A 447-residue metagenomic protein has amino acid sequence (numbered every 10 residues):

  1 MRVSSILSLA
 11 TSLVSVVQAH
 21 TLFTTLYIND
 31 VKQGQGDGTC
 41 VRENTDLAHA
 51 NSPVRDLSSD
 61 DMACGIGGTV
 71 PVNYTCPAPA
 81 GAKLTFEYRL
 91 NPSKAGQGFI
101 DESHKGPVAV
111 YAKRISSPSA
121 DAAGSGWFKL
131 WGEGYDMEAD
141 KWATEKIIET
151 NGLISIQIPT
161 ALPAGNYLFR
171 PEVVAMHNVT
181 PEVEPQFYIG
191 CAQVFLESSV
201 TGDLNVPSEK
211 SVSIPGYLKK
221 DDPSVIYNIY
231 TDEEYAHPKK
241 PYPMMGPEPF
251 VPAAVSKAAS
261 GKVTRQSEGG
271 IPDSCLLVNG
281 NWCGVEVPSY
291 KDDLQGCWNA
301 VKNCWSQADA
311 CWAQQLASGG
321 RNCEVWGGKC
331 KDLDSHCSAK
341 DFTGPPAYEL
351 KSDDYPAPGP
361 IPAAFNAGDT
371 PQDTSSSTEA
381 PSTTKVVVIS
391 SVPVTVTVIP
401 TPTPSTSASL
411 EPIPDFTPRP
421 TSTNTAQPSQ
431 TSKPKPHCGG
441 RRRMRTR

Functional and structural regions predicted by a protein language model:
R2-I6, L13-V108, S116-T150, V183-Q186 (+2 more regions): Peripheral, solvent-exposed domain-edge segments that often transition into intrinsically disordered/low-complexity
A80, P163-A164: Surface-exposed loops/turns
G152-L162: Signal that preferentially marks extracellular ectodomain short beta-strand elements of beta-sandwich modules
L153, N166, I189: Short, well-structured alpha-helical interface segments that form or flank functional binding sites
Y167-P171: A short tyrosine-centered beta-strand micro-motif
E172-M176: Beta-strand-rich extracellular modules
N178-P181: Short, solvent-exposed loop/turn segments at the edges of extracellular beta-sandwich modules
